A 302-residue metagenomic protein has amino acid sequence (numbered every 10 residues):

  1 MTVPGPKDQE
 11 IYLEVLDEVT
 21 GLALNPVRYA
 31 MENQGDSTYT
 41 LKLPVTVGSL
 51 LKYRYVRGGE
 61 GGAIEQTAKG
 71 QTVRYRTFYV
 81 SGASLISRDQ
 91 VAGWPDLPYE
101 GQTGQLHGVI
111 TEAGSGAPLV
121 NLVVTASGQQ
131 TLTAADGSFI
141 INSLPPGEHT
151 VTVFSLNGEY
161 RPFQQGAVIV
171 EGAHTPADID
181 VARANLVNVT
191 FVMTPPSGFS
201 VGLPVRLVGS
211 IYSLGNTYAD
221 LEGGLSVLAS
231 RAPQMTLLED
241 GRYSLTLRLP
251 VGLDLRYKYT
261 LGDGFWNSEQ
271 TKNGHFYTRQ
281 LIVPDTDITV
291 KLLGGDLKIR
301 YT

Functional and structural regions predicted by a protein language model:
M1-Q9, G101-V120, F191-V201: Structural motif
V3-G48, G58-Y79, Q129, S197-G252 (+1 more regions): Aromatic-rich carbohydrate-binding modules that target alpha-glucans
I11-L13, Y53, L122-V124, V205-L207 (+1 more regions): Short beta-strand elements bearing conserved aromatic residues within extracellular beta-rich modules
S37-Y39, G108, T133-I141, I179 (+1 more regions): Glycine-centered loop-to-beta-strand initiation motif
V47, A135, P145-P146, E171 (+1 more regions): Surface-exposed loops/turns
S49-E60, G147-G158, L253-G264: A short, solvent-exposed beta-strand micro-motif common in secreted/extracellular proteins
G58-E100, S155-D178, A182-A184, L261-T302: Structured interaction patches on ligand/partner-binding surfaces of diverse proteins
Y99-H107, Q129, V181-N188: Short domain-boundary/entry signatures in modular proteins, especially in secreted/extracellular architectures
